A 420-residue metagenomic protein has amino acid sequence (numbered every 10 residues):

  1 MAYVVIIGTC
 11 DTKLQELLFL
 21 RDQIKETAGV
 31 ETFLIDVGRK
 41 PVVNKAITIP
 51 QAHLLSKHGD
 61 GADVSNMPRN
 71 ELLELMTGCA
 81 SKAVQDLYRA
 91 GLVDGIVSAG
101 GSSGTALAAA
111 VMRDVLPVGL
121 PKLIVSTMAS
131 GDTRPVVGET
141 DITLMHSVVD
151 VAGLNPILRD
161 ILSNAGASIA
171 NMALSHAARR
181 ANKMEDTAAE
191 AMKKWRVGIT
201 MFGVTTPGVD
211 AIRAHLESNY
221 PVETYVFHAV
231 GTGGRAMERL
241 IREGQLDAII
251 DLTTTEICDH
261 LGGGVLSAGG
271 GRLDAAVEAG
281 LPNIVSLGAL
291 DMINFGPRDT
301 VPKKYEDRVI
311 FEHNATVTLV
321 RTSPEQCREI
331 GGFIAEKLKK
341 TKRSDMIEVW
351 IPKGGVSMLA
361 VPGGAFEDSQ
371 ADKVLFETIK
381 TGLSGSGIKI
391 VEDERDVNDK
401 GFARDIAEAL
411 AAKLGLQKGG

Functional and structural regions predicted by a protein language model:
M1-P41, G95, T105-D114, G119-I124: N-terminal phosphate-binding or glycine-rich loops at protein starts, especially the Walker A/P-loop of NTPases
Y3-V5, T9-E26, E31-T32, G264-G420: C-terminal non-catalytic interaction/assembly regions of soluble proteins
T9-Q15, D94-A108, G198-D210, V230-T232 (+4 more regions): Gly/Ser/Thr-rich loops at beta-strand to alpha-helix junctions that form or flank small-molecule/cofactor-binding
K13-R21, K25, F33, R39-I49 (+2 more regions): Glycine-rich phosphate/diphosphate-binding loop of Rossmann-like nucleotide-binding domains
K45-L92: Phosphate/nucleotide-donor binding subsite
S65-P68, G131-V204, E329, E336 (+1 more regions): Cap/lid and interdomain-hinge subdomains that line or gate substrate/regulatory clefts in soluble alpha/beta enzymes
G95, L107-V137, T143-S147, E223-A229 (+1 more regions): Short, acidic/small-residue loops that bind anionic groups at enzyme active sites
S98-V118, V209-R213, V361-D368: Short Gly/Thr/Asp-enriched flexible loops that form oxyanion-binding sites at enzyme active sites
